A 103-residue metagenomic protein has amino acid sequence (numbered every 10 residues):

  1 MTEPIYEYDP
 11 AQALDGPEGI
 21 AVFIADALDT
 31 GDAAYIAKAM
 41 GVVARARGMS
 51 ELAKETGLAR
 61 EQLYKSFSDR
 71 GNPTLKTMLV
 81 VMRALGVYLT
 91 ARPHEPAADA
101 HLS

Functional and structural regions predicted by a protein language model:
M1-V42, P96-S103: N-terminal flexible/basic segments that precede or flank functional cores
F23, L28, L63-K65, T74-L79: Extended, folded domain segments that form the structural surfaces/walls around functional sites
R45-K65: Short alpha-helical DNA-recognition segment
G57, N72, K76, H94-S103: Long, contiguous binding/interaction regions
L75-R92: DNA major-groove recognition helix of helix-turn-helix/homeodomain DNA-binding modules
